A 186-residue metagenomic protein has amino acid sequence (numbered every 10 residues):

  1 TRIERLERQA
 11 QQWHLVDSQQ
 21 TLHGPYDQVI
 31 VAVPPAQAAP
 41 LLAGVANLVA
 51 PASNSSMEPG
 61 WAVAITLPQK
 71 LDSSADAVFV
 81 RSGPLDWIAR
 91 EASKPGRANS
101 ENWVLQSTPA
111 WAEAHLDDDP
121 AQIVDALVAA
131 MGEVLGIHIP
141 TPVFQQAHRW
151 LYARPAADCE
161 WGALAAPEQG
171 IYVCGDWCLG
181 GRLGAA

Functional and structural regions predicted by a protein language model:
R2-H14: A conserved short coil-to-beta-strand element within the FAD-binding core of flavoproteins
E4, P35-A38, K70, S93-K94 (+2 more regions): Short, solvent-exposed loop/turn segments at secondary-structure junctions
L22-D76, I137-P140: Central helical "cap/lid" subdomain
I30-A32, I65, L105, Q145 (+1 more regions): Generic structural signal for small/hydrophobic residues in well-ordered secondary structure, especially within
G60-A64, L85, N102: Short hydrophobic/aromatic beta-strand or adjacent loop that forms the aromatic wall/cage of a ligand/substrate-binding
L71, R97-N102, S107-L151: Flavin-binding catalytic cores
A92-S100, F144-V173, W177-L179: FAD-binding beta-loop-beta segment adjacent to the flavin cofactor pocket
A185-A186: An active-site-proximal "capping" alpha-helix that borders the catalytic cofactor pocket
